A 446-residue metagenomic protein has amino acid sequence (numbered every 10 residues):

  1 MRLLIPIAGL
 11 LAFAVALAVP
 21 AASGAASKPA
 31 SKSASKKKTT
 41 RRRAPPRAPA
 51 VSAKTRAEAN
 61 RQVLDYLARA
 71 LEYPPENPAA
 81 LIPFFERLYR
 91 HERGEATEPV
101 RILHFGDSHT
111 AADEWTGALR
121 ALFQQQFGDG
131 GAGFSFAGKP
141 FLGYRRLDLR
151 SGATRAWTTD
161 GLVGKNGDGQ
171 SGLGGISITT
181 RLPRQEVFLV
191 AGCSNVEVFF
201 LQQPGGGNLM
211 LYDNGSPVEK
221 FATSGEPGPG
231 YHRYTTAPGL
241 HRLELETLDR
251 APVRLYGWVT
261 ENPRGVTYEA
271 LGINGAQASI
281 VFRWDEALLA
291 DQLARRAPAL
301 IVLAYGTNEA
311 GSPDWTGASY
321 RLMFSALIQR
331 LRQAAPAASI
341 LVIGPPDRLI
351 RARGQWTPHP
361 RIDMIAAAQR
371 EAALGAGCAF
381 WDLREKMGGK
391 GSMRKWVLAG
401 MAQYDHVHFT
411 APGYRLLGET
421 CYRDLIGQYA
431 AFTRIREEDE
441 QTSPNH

Functional and structural regions predicted by a protein language model:
P6-A16: Bacterial N-terminal signal peptides
A21-E92, Y429, T433-H446: Compositionally biased, proline/threonine/alanine/serine-rich low-complexity intrinsically disordered stretches
E76-H91, V281-L293, L322-R330, D363-A367: Alpha-helical scaffolding within the catalytic cores of extracellular/periplasmic polymer-degrading hydrolases
Y89, R93, T110, E114 (+6 more regions): Sec-exported extracytoplasmic/periplasmic mature domains
I102-G106: Short hydrophobic beta-strand that contains or immediately precedes a catalytic carboxylate
A111-S325, H408: Conserved SGNH/GDSL esterase-like catalytic core that processes O-acyl groups on lipids and polysaccharides
E286, P346-H446: Catalytic His-Asp segment of secreted/periplasmic serine-dependent ester chemistry enzymes
A297-A310, A318-Q333, L341-F380: Conserved N-terminal glycine/acidic-rich loop preference
